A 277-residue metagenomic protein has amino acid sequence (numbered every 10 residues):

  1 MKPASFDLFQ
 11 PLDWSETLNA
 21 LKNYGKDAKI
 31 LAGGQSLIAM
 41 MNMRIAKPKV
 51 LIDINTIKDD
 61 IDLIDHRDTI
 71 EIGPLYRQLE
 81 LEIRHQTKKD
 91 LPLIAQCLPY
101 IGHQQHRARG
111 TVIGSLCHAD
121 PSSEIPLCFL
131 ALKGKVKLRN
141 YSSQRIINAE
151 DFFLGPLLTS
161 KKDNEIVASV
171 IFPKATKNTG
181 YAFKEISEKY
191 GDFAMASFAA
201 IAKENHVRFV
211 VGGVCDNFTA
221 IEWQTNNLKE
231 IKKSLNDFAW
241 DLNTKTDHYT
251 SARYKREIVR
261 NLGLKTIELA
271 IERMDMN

Functional and structural regions predicted by a protein language model:
M1-N277: C-terminal structural segment of proteins
